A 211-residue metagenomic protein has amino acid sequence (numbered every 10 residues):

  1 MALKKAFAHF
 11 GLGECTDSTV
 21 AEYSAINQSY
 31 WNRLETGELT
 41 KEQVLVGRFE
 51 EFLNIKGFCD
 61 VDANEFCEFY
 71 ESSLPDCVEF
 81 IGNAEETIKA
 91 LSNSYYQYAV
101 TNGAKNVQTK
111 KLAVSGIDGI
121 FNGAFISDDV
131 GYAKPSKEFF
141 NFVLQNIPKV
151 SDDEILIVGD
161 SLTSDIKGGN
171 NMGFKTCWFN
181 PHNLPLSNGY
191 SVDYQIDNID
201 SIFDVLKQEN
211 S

Functional and structural regions predicted by a protein language model:
M1-G82: N-terminal helical cap/lid subdomain that shapes the substrate entry/recognition surface in HAD-like hydrolases
L12, F58, N93, K149-V150: Short, well-ordered coil loops that connect the C-terminus of an alpha-helix to the N-terminus of a beta-strand
I26, N93-S94: Structured helix-beta-strand junction loops
G37, D76, Q97, D153-I155: A generic structural signal for short
E85, K89, K105-S211: Asp-based, Mg2+/Mn2+-dependent phosphohydrolase catalytic module
S94-Y95, G173: Glycine-centered short loops/turns at secondary-structure junctions
T101-N102: Conserved phosphate-coupling serine/threonine residues in phosphotransfer and NTP-handling enzymes
